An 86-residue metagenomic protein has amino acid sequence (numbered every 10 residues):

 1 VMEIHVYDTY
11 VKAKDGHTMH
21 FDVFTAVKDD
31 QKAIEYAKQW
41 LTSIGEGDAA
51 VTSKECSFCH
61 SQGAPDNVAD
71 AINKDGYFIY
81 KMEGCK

Functional and structural regions predicted by a protein language model:
V1-M19: Short, charged/polar N-terminal "headpieces" of proteins
K12, F24-A26, Y80: A structural detector for beta-sheet-dominated domains
T18-I44: Short, flexible N-terminal segments of the mature chain
Y36-K86: Acidic, low-complexity intrinsically disordered segments
